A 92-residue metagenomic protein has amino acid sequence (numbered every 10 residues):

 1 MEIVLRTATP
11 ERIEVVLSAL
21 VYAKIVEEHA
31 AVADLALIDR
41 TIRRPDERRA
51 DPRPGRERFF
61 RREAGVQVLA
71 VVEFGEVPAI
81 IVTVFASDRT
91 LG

Functional and structural regions predicted by a protein language model:
M1-G92: Ribonuclease/tRNase effector modules and their secretory precursors
